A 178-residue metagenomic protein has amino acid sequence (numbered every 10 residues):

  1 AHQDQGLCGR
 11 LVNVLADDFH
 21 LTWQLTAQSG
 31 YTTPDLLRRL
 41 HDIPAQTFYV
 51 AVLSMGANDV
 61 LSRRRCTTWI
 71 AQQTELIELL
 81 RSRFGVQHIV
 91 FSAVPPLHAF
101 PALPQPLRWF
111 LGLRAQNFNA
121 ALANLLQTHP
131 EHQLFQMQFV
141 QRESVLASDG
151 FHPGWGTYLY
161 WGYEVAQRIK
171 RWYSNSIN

Functional and structural regions predicted by a protein language model:
A1-Q72: Conserved SGNH/GDSL esterase-like catalytic core that processes O-acyl groups on lipids and polysaccharides
Q3, R64-Q72, P106-R114, D149 (+1 more regions): Alpha-helix N-cap and loop-to-helix initiation/capping positions
L40, Q73-E78, N119: Generic structural signal for well-ordered alpha-helices, preferentially at hydrophobic/aromatic core positions
S54, S92-A93: Alpha/beta-hydrolase-fold catalytic nucleophile elbow
V60, H98-A102, Q141-S144: Short acidic/His/Gly/Ser-rich catalytic and metal-binding motifs that mark active-site loops of diverse hydrolases
F84-H88: A short helix->loop->beta-strand "cap" motif at the edges of active sites that frequently abuts
A99-F135: Substrate-gating cap/lid alpha-helix
A147-N178: Histidine-centered active-site loop/cap adjacent to the catalytic His in serine esterases/O-acetyl transfer systems
